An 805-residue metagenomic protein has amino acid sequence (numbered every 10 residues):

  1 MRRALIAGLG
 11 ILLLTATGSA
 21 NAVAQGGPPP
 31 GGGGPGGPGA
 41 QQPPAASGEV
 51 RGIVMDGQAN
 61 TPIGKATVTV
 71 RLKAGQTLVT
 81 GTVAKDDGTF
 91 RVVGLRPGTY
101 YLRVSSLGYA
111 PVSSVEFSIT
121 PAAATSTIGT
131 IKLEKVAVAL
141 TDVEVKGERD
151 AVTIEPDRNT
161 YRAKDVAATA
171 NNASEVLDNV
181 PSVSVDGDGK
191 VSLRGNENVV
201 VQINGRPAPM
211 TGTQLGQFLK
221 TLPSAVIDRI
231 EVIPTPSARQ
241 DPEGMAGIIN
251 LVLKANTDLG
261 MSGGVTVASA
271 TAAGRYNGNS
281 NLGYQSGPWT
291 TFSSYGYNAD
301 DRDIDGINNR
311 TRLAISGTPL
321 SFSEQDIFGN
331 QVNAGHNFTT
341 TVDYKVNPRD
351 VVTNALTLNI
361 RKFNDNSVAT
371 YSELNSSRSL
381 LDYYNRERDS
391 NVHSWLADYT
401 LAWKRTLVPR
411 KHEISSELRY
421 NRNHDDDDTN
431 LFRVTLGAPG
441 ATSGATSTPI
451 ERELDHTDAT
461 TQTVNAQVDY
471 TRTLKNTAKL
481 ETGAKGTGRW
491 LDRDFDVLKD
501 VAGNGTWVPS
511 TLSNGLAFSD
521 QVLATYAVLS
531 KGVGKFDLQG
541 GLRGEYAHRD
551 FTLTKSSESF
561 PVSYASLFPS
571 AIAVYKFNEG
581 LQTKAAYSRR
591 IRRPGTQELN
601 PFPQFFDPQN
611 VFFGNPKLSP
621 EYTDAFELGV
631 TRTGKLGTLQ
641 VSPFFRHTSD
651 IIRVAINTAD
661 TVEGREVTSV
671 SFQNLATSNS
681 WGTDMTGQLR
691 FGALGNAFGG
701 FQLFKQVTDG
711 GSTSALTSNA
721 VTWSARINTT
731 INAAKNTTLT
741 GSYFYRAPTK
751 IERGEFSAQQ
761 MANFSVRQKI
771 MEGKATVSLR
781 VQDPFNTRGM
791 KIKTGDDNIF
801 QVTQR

Functional and structural regions predicted by a protein language model:
M55-T61, T67-R71, S105-L107, T120-A167 (+4 more regions): Short, acidic, small-residue-rich periplasmic hinge/interaction motif at the N-terminus of Gram-negative outer-membrane
K73-T89: Short, acidic Ser/Thr/Gly-rich low-complexity loop/linker segments typical of extracellular and cell-surface proteins
T130-I131, A173-V176, L215-F218, V232 (+1 more regions): N-terminal periplasmic accessory domains that precede and gate Gram-negative outer-membrane beta-barrel machines
N179, R206-P234: Short acidic/polar hinge/loop motifs at secondary-structure boundaries that mediate gating or recognition
G247, L253-G264, N309, E324 (+12 more regions): Surface-exposed extracellular loop regions of Gram-negative outer-membrane beta-barrel proteins
D326, E453-D455, T463-Q467, W507-L516 (+7 more regions): Outer membrane beta-barrel strand-and-loop segments of large Gram-negative receptors, especially TonB-dependent
H424, H548, E579-A625, F645-V670 (+2 more regions): Surface-exposed extracellular loop regions of Gram-negative outer-membrane beta-barrel proteins, predominantly
S718-R805: Conserved C-terminal beta-signal and adjacent last beta-strands/turns of outer-membrane beta-barrel proteins
